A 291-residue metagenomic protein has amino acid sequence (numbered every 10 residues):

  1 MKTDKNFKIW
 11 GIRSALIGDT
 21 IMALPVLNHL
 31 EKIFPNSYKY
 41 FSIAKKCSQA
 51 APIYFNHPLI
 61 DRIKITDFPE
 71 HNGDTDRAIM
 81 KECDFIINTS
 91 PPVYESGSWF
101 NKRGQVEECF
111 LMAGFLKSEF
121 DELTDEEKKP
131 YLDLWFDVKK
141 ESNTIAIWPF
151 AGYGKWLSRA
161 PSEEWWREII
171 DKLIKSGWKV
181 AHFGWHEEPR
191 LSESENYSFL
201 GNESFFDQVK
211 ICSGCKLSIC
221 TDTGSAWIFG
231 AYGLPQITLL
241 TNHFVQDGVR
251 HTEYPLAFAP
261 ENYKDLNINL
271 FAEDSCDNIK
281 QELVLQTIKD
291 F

Functional and structural regions predicted by a protein language model:
M1-G104, D207-K210, L217-C220, S225-I228 (+1 more regions): Active-site and donor-binding regions of nucleotide-sugar-utilizing enzymes
F7-K8, K140-A146, W178-K179: Charged active-site motifs of nucleotide-sugar-dependent glycosyltransferases
T20-I21, V26, I33, G152-H182: Conserved catalytic-core segment of nucleotide-activated headgroup transferases in glycan assembly
K46-P52, K155, H186-S192, V245-R250: Short, charged/polar "capping" segments at the starts of alpha-helices and the immediately preceding loops
H57-I65, D84, E95, L191-N202 (+3 more regions): Active-site regions of enzymes building and remodeling cell-envelope glycoconjugates
P92-A160: Mid-sequence helix-capping/hinge segment at a functional interface
E163-N242: Donor-binding and catalytic core of enzymes assembling or modifying cell-surface/extracellular glycoconjugates
G230-F291: Nucleotide-sugar donor-binding patch of glycosyltransferase catalytic domains
